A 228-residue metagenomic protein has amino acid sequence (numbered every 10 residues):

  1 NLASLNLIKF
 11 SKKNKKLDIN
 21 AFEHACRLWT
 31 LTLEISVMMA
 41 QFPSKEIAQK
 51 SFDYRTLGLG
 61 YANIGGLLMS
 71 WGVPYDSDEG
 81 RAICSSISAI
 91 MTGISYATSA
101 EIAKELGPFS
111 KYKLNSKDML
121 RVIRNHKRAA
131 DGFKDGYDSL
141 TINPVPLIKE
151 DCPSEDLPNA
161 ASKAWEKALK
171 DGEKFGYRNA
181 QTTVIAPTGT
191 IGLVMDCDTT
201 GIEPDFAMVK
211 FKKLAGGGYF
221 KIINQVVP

Functional and structural regions predicted by a protein language model:
N1-P228: Long, C-terminal-biased catalytic regions of enzyme "large/alpha" subunits
